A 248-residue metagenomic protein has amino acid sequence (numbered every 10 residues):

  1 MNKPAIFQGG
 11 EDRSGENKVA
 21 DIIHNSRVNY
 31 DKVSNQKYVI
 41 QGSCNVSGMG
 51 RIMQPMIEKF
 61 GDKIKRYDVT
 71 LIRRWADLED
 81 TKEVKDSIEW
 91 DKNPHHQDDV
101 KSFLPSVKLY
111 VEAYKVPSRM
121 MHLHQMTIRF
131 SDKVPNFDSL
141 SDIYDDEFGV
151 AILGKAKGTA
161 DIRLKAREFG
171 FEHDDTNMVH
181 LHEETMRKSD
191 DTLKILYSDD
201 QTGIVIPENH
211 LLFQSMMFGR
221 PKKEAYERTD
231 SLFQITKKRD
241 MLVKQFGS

Functional and structural regions predicted by a protein language model:
M1-L78, A225: N-terminal Rossmann-like NAD(P) cofactor-binding subdomain of oxidoreductases, focused on the glycine-rich
N2-P4, G61-K65, S106-K108, V150-I152 (+1 more regions): Structural alpha-beta junctions
K18-I22, I40-G48, F103-V107, F148-V150 (+2 more regions): Low-complexity, flexible helical/coil segments
S47, D132-P135, I204: A generic structural signal for alpha-helix starts
G50-I57, Q97-K101, D138-S141, D145 (+1 more regions): Predominant activation on well-ordered alpha-helical scaffold segments within soluble catalytic domains
K63-D199: C-terminal substrate-binding/catalytic lobe of Rossmann-fold NAD(P)-dependent oxidoreductases
E172-S248: NAD(P)-dependent Rossmann-like dehydrogenase/reductase catalytic/cofactor-binding core
